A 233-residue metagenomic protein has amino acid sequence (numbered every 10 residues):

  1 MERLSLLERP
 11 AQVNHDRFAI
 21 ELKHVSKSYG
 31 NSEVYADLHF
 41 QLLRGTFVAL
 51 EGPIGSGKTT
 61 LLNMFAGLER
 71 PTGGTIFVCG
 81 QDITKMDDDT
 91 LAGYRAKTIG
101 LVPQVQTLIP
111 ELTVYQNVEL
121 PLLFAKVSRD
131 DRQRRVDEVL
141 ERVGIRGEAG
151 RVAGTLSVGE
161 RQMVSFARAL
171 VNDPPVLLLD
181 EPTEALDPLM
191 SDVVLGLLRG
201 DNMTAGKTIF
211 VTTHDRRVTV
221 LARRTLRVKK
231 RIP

Functional and structural regions predicted by a protein language model:
E51-P53: The feature captures the beta-strand-to-loop junction immediately N-terminal to the Walker
A66: Helix-to-loop junction immediately C-terminal to a conserved catalytic motif
D82, D130-E148: Conserved ABC ATPase "signature" region
L112-L120: Short coil-to-helix segment of the ABC ATPase nucleotide-binding domain corresponding to the Q-loop/switch region
V152-L156, E160: Conserved ABC ATPase signature
D173: Conserved catalytic motifs of ABC-family nucleotide-binding domains
L177-D180: Catalytic Walker B motif of ABC-type/P-loop ATPase nucleotide-binding domains
